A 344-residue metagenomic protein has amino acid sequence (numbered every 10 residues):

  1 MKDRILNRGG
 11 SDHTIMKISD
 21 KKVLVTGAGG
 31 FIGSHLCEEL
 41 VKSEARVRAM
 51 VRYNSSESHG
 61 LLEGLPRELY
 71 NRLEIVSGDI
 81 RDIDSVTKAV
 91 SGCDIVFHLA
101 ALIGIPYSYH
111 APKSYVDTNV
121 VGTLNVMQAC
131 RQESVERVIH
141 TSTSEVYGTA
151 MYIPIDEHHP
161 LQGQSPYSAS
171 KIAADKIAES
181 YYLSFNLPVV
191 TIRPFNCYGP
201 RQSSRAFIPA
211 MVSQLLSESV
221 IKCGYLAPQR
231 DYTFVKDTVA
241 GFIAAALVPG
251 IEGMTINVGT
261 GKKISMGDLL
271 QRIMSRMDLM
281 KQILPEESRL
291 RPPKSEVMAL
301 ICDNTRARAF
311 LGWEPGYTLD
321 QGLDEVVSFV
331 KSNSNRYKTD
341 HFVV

Functional and structural regions predicted by a protein language model:
D3-C197, E325, F329-N333, F342-V344: N-terminal Rossmann-like NAD(P)+-binding domain of SDR-like oxidoreductases, especially those catalyzing
R67-L73, F185-P188, V212-K222, V248 (+2 more regions): A short C-terminal helix-loop "cap" of Rossmann-like NAD(P)-dependent dehydrogenase/epimerase domains
R81, H110, T118, S165 (+7 more regions): Residue-level signal for the nucleotide or nucleotide-sugar donor/cofactor binding architecture
I172, C197-A210, S219, V235-K236 (+3 more regions): Glycine/proline-rich active-site loop of Rossmann-fold NAD(P)-dependent oxidoreductases
A173, I177, Y181, M211 (+2 more regions): Hydrophobic alpha-helix immediately C-terminal to the catalytic Tyr-X-X-X-Lys motif of short-chain
Y225, G253-I256, G267-L270, D278-A299 (+1 more regions): C-terminal "lid/loop" region of Rossmann-like NAD(P)-dependent oxidoreductases
V235, T255, L290-E314, E325: Conserved C-terminal active-site "lid" loop/helix of NAD(P)H-dependent oxidoreductases that clamps the redox cofactor
T238, F242, V258, L269 (+2 more regions): Non-catalytic, hydrophobic alpha-helical segments
